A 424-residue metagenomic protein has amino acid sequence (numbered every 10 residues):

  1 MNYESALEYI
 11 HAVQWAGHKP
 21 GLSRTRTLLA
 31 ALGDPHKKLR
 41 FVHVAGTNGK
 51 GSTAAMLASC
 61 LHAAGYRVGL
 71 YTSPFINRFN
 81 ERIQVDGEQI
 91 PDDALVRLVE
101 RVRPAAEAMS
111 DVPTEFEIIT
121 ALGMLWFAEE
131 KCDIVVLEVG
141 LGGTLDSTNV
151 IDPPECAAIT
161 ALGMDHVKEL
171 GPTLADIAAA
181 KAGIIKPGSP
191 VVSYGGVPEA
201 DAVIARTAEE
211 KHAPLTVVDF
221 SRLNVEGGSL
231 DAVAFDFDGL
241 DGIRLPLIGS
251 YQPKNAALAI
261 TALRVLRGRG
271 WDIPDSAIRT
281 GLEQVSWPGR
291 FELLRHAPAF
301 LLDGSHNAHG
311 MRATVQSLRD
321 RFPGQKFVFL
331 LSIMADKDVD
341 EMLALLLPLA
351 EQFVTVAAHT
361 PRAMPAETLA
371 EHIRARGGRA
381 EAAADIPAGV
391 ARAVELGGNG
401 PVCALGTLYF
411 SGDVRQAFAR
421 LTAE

Functional and structural regions predicted by a protein language model:
M1-A16: Charged, amphipathic alpha-helical linker segments immediately N-terminal to NTP-binding catalytic cores
H18, L22, R26-K38, A63-D152 (+2 more regions): ATP-dependent carboxylate-amine ligase catalytic core
K38, I134-L137, L145-A158, L162-D165 (+3 more regions): Nucleotide phosphate-binding/pyrophosphate-handling subdomain across enzymes that bind or process nucleotide phosphates
V44, S52-G69: A conserved segment at the C-terminal end of the G1
S110-D111, I118, K131-E138, P154-G239 (+2 more regions): Acidic, Mg2+-coordinating active-site environments of NTP-dependent enzymes
Y194-T216, L230-A234, A299-L302, A308 (+1 more regions): C-terminal helical cap/extension that packs against the catalytic core of soluble nucleotide-cofactor enzymes
T407: Active-site-proximal loop/hinge segments that shape catalytic or ion-binding/gating pockets
